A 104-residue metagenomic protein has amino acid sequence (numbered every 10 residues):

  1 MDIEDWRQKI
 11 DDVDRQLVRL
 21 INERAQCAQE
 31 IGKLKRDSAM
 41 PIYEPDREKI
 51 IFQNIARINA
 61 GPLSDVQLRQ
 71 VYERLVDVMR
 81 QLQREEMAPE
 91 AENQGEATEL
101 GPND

Functional and structural regions predicted by a protein language model:
M1-D104: Domain-level signature for soluble enzymes in the chorismate/prephenate branch of the shikimate pathway
